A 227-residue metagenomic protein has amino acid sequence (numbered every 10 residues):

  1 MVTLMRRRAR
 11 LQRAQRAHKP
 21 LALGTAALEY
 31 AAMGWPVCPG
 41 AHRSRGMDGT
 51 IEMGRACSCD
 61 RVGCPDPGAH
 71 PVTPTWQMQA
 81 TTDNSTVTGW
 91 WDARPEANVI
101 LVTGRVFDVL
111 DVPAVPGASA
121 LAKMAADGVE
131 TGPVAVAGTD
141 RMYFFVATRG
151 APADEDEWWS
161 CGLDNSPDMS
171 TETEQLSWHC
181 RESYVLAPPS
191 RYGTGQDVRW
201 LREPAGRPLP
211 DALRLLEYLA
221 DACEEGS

Functional and structural regions predicted by a protein language model:
M1-T139, R149-G150, Y192, R199-R202 (+2 more regions): Signature for HUH/AEP ssDNA processing cores
M142-P152, V185-S190: Short, conserved secondary-structure transition motifs
F145-C180: Helical (often loop-to-helix) elements that flank the catalytic cores of nucleotide-handling enzymes
M169-R202: A recognition module on extended beta-rich or small alphabeta surfaces enriched in W/G with H and D/E
